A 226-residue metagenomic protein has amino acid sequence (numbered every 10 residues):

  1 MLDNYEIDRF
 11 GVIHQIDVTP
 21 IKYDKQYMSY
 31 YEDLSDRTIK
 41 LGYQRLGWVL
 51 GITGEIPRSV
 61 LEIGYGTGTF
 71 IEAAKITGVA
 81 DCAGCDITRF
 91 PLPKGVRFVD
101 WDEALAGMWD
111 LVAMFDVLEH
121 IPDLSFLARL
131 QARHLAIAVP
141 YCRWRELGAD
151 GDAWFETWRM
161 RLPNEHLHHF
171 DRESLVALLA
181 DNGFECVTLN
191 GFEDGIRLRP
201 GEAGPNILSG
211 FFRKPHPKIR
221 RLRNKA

Functional and structural regions predicted by a protein language model:
M1-F115, L124-L130, E146, G151-L162 (+3 more regions): Conserved N-terminal segment of class I S-adenosyl-L-methionine
F115-L118, A138: Residues lining the SAM
H120, H166-H169: Histidine-centered active-site/metal-ligand motif
H120-I121, W144: Short glycine-rich, flexible loops that bind phosphorylated cofactors or substrates
R133-W144: Conserved beta-strand signature within the Rossmann-like core of class I S-adenosyl-L-methionine
F184: Conserved acetyl-CoA-binding loop of GNAT-fold acetyltransferases
